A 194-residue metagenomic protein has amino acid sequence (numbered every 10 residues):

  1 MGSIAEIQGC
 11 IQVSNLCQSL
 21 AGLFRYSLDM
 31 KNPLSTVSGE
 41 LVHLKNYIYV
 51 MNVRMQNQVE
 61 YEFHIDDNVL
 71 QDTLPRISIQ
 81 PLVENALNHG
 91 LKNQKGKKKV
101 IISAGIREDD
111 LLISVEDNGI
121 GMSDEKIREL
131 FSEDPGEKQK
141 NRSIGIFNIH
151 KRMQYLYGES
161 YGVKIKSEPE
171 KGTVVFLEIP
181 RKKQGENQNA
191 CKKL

Functional and structural regions predicted by a protein language model:
M1-K166, V174-F176: Two-component histidine phosphotransfer core
I165-L194: C-terminal end segment of the histidine kinase catalytic
